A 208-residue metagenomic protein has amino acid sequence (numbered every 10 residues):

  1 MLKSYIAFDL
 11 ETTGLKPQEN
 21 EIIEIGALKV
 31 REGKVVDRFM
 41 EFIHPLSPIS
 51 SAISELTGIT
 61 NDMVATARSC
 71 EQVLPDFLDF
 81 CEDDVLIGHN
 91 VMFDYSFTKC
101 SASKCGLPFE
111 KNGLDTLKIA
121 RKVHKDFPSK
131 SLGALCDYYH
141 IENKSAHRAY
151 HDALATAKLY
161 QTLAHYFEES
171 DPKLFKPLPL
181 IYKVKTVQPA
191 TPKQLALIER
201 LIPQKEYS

Functional and structural regions predicted by a protein language model:
M1-K111, K125-H147: Conserved non-catalytic scaffold segment of RNase H-like nuclease domains
T12-G14, K118, A155: Short, glycine/acidic-enriched loop or turn micro-motifs at the edges of active sites
V73, R121, A155-T156: Short Asp/Glu-rich motifs
K111-R121: A short, structured active-site edge motif that brings together acidic residues
R148-Q161: Acidic, divalent-metal-coordinating active-site segment for phosphoryl/phosphodiester hydrolysis, typified by short
L159-S208: Acidic two-metal-ion nuclease catalytic site recognized across multiple nuclease folds, prominently DnaQ/RNase D-T
